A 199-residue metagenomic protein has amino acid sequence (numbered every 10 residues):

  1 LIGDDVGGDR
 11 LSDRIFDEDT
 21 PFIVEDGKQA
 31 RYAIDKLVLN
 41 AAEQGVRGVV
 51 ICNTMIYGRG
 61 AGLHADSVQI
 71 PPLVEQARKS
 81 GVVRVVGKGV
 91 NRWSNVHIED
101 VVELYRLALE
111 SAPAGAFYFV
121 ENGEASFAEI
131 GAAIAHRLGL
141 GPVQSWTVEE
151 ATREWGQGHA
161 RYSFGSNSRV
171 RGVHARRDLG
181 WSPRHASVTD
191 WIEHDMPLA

Functional and structural regions predicted by a protein language model:
L1-A33, V49: Conserved Rossmann-fold NAD(P)-dependent oxidoreductase catalytic core, especially the SDR/UDP-sugar
E25-G27, Y57-D66, G87-E99: Glycine-rich "substrate-gating" loop/helix at the edge of Rossmann-like oxidoreductase active sites
Y32, G58-P71, L107-Y118: Glycine/proline-rich active-site loop of Rossmann-fold NAD(P)-dependent oxidoreductases
D35-G60: Conserved beta-loop-beta element that borders a ligand/cofactor-binding pocket
V74-V83, N91-A125: Alpha-helical substrate-binding/gating segment
I98, A128, R153-S182: Conserved C-terminal active-site "lid" loop/helix of NAD(P)H-dependent oxidoreductases that clamps the redox cofactor
L104-H159: Mid/C-terminal beta-alpha module of Rossmann-like enzyme folds, strongest in SDR-family dehydrogenases/epimerases
A186-A199: Amphipathic terminal alpha-helices
